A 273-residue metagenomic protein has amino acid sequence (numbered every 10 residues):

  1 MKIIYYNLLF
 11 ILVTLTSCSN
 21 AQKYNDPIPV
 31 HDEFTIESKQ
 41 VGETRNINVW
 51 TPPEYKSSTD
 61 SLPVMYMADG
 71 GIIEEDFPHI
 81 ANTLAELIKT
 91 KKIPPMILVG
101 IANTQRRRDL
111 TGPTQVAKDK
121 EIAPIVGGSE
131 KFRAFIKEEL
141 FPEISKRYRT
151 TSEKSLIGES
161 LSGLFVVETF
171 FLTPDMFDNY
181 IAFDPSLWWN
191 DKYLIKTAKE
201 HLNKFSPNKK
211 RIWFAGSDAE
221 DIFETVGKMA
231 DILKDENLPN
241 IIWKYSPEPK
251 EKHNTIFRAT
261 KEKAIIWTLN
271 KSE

Functional and structural regions predicted by a protein language model:
M1-N25: Bacterial Sec-dependent N-terminal signal peptides
C18-P63: A domain-start/cap signature at the N-terminus of enzymes
K56, T111-S160: Gly/Ser-rich "nucleophile elbow"/oxyanion-hole loop immediately N-terminal to the catalytic nucleophile in hydrolases
E74-R133: Active-site machinery of serine-nucleophile hydrolases
G163-P174: Short glycine-enriched nucleophile-adjacent loop and the immediately C-terminal alpha-helix near the catalytic center
L172-S206: Mobile cap/lid helix-loop segments that gate and shape the active-site cleft of serine hydrolases
W213-G216: Short beta-strand/loop motif that positions the catalytic acidic residue of the alpha/beta-hydrolase fold
A219-E273: C-terminal catalytic histidine-bearing segment of alpha/beta-hydrolase fold enzymes
